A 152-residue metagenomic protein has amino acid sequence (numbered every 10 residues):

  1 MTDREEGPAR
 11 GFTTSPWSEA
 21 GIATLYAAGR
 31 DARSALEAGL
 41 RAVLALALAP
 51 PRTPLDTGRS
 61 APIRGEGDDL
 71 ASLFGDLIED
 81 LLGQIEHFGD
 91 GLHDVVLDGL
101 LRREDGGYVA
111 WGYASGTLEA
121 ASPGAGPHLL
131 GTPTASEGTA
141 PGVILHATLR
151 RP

Functional and structural regions predicted by a protein language model:
M1-P152: Intrinsically disordered, low-complexity regions
